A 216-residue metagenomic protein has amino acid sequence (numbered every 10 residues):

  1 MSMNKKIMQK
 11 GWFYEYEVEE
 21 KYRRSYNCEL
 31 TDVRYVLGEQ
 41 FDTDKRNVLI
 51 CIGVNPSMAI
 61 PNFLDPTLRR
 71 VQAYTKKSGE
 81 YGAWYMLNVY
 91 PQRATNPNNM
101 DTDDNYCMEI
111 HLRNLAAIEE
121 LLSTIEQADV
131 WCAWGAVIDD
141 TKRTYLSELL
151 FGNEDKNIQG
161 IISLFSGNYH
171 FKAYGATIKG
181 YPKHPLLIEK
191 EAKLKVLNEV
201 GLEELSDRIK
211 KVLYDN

Functional and structural regions predicted by a protein language model:
M1-D65, N216: Active-site and ligand/interface coordination hotspots across diverse enzymes and nucleic-acid-associated assemblies
T31, L64-Q72, C107-A117: Short acidic (Asp/Glu) patches
V48, G82-A83, D129, H170: Residues at the starts of beta-strands that form the adenosine-phosphate
V54, V89, W134-A136: Short, well-ordered beta-to-alpha junction loops that form the rim of enzyme active sites and present histidine/acidic
S57-G79: A short mixed-secondary-structure module that forms the rim of ligand-binding clefts
M58, R93, I138: Feature marks short, surface-exposed loop/turn motifs that line or immediately flank catalytic pockets and channel
Y81-M100: Short connector loops at secondary-structure junctions
M100-N216: Glycine/proline-rich loop-helix segments at beta-alpha junctions forming the active-site rim of enzyme cores
